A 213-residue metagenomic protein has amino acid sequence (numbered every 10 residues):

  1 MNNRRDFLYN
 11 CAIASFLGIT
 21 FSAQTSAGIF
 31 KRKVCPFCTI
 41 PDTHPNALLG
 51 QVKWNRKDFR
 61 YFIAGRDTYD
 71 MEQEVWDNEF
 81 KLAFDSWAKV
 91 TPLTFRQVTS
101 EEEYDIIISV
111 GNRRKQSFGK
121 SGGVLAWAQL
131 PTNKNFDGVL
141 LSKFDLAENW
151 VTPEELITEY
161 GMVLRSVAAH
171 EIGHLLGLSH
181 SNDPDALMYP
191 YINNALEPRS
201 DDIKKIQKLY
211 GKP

Functional and structural regions predicted by a protein language model:
M1-N2, S15: Secretory targeting signals
L8-A12, F16-G18, A23-P213: Zinc-dependent metalloendopeptidases
